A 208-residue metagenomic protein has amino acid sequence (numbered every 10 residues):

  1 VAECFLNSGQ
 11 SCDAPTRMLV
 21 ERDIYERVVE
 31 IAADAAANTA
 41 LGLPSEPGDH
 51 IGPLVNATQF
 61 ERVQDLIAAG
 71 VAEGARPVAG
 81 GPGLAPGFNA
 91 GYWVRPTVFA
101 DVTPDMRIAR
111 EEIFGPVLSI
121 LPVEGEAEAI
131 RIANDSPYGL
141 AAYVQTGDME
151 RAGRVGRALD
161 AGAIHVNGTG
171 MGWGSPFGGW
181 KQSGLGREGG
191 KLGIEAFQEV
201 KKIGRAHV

Functional and structural regions predicted by a protein language model:
V1-T103, V166: ALDH superfamily catalytic-core signature
A40, I67, A72, P86 (+1 more regions): Conserved C-terminal structural/oligomerization subdomain of aldehyde/semialdehyde dehydrogenase
